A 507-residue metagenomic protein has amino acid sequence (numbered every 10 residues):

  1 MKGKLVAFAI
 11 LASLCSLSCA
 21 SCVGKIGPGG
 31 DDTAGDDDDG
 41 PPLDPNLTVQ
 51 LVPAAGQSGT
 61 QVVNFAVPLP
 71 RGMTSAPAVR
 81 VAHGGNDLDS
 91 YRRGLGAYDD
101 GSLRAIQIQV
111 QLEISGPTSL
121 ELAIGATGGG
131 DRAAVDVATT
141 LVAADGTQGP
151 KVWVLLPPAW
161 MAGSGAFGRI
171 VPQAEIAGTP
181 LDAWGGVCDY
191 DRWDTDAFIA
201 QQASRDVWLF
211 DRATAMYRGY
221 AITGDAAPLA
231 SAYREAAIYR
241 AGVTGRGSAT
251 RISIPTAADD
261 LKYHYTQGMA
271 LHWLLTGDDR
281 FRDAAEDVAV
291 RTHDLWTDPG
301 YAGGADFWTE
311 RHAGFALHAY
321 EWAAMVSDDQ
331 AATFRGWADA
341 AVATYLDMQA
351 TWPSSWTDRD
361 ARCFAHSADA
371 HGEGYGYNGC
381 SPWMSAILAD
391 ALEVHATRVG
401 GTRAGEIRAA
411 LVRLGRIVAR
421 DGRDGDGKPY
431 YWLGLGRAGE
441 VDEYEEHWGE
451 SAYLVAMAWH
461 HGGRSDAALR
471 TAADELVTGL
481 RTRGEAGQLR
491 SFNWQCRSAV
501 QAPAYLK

Functional and structural regions predicted by a protein language model:
K2-F8: Sec-dependent signal peptide recognition, specifically the positively charged N-region followed immediately by
F8-S18: Bacterial N-terminal signal peptides
C15, A34, T74-A76: Local alpha-helix boundary/kink/capping signal
C19-P42: Ser/Thr-rich, Pro/Gly/Ala-heavy low-complexity intrinsically disordered linkers and tails of secreted extracellular
P41-V137: Alpha-mannosidase-like glycoside hydrolase catalytic domains involved in N-glycan trimming, generalizing to other
D131-G149, W153: Activation corresponds to long, low-complexity, non-globular regions
D145-K507: Catalytic cores of extracellular degradative/oxidative enzymes
